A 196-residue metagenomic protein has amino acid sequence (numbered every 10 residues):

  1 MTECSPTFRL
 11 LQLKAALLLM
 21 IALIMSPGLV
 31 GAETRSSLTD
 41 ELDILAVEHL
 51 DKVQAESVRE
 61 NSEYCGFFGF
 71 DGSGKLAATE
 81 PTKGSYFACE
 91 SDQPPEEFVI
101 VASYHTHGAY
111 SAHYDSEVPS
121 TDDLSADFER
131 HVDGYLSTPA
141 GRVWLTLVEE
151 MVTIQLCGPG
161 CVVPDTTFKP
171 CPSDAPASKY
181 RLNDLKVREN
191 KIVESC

Functional and structural regions predicted by a protein language model:
E3-L17: Bacterial N-terminal signal peptides that target proteins for export
K14-P27: Bacterial N-terminal signal peptides
I24-S36: Bacterial Sec-dependent signal peptides at the C-terminal "C-region" and cleavage site
E33-T39, C89-A102, T106-C196: Active-site-proximal loop/helix of nucleotide/amide-processing enzymes and allied scaffolds
E33-T79: N-terminal secretory signal peptides
S85: Catalytic phosphate/metal-binding cores of nucleic-acid and nucleotide-processing enzymes, i.e., regions that mediate
